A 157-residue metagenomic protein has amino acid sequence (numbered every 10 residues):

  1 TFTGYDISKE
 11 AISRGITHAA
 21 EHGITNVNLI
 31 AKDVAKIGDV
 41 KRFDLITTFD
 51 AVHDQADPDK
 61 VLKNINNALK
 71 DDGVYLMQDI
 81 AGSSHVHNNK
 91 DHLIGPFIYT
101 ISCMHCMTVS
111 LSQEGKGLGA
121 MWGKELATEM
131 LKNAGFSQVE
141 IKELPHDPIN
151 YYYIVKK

Functional and structural regions predicted by a protein language model:
T1-K36: Class I SAM-dependent methyltransferase SAM/SAH-binding core
F2, Y75-L76, Q138: A short hydrophobic/small-residue beta-strand
K32-I46: A short acidic, Gly/Pro-enriched loop at the edge of an enzyme's catalytic core that lines a small-molecule cofactor
D44-P58: A short SAM/SAH-binding and catalytic strip from SAM-dependent methyltransferases
D59-D71: A short glycine-rich, Lys/Arg-flanked "PGG" loop and its adjoining helix->strand segment in the class I
D72-I80: Conserved beta-strand signature within the Rossmann-like core of class I S-adenosyl-L-methionine
I80-A134, E140: C-terminal alpha-helical "lid/dimerization" subdomain adjacent to the S-adenosyl-L-methionine
A134-K157: Core SAM-dependent methyltransferase catalytic element
